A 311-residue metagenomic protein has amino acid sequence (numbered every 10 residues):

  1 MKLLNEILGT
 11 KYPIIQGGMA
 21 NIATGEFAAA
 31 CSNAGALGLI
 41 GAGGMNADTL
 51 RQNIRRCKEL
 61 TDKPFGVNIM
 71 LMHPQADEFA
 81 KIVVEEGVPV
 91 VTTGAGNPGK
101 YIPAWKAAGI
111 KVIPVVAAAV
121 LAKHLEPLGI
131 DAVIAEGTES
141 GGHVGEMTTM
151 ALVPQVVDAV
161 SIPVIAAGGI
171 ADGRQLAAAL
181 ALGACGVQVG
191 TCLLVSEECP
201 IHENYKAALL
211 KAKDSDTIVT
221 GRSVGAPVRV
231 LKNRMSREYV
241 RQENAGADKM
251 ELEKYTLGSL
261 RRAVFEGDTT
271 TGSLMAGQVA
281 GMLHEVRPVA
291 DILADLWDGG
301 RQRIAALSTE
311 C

Functional and structural regions predicted by a protein language model:
M1-P163: Active-site entrance/lid segments in N-terminal catalytic domains of soluble metabolic enzymes
A20-N21, A36-A47, I134-E146, I170-Y205: Glycine-rich phosphate-binding active-site loops on the catalytic face of alpha/beta enzymes
A151-I165, A171-C311: Conserved active-site-proximal phosphate/metal-binding subdomains
